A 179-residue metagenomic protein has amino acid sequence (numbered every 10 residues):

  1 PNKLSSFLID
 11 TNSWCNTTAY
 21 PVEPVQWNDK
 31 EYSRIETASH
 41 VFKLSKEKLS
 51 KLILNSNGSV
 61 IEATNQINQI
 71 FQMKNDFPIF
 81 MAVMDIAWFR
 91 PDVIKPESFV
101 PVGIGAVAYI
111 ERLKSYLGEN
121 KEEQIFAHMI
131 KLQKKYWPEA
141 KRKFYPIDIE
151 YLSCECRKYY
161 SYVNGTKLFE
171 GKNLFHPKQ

Functional and structural regions predicted by a protein language model:
P1-I70: Alpha-helical ds-nucleic-acid-binding substructure associated with the helix-hairpin-helix region of base-excision DNA
Y32-E62, F80-Q179: C-terminal accessory module of base-excision DNA glycosylases/AP lyases that mediates lesion recognition and DNA
N68-Q72, L117-E119: Intrinsically disordered, low-complexity coil segments
